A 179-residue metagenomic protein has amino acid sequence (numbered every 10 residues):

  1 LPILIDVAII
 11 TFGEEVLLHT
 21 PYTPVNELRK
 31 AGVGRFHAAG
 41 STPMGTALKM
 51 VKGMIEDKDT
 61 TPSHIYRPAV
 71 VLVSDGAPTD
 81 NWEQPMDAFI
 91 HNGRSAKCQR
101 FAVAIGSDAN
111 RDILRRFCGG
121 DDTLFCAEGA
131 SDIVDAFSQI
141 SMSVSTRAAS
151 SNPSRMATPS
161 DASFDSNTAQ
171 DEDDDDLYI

Functional and structural regions predicted by a protein language model:
L1, P62, I90-C98: Arginine/glycine-rich "motif VI" loop of SF2 helicases in the C-terminal RecA-like domain
L1-P21, A69-V73, I105: Von Willebrand factor
I9, R100-A102, T123-C126: Conserved beta-strand scaffold positions in the cores of enzyme catalytic domains, especially in NTP/NDP-utilizing
L17, E27-R67, D80-N81, Q99-D112 (+1 more regions): Von Willebrand factor
Y66-A69, V73-P78, E83-M86: Extended, charged alpha-helical interaction scaffolds
V70, T146-I179: A cross-taxonomic marker for long C-terminal extensions/tails that follow the last structured domain
A88-H91, M156: Mixed-charge (Asp/Glu-Lys/Arg
S107-A157: Von Willebrand factor A/integrin I-like adhesion domains
